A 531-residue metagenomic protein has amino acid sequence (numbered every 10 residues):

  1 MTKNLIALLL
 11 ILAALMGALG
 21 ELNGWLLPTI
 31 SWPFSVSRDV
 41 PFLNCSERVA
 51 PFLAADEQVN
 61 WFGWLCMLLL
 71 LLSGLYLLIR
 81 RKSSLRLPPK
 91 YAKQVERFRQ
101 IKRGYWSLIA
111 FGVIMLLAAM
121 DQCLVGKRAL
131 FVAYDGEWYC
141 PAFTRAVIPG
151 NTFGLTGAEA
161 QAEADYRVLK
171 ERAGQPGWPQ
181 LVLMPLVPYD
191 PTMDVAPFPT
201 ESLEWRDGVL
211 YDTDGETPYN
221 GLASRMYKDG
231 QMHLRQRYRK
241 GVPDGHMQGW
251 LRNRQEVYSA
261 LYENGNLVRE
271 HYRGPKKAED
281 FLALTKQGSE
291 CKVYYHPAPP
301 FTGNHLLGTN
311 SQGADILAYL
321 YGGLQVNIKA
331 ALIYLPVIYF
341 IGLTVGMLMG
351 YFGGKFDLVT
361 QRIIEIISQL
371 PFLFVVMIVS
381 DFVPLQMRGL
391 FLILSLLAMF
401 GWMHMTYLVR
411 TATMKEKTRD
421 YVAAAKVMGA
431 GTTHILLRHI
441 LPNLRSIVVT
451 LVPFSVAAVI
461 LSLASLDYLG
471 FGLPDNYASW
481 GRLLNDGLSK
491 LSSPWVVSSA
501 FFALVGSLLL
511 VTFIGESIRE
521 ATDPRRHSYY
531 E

Functional and structural regions predicted by a protein language model:
M1-D214, H271-Y339, V459, N476 (+2 more regions): Gly/Trp-centered helix-boundary motif
A92-E96, G221, G245, N304 (+4 more regions): Positions in alpha-helical segments
Q180, M232, E256, C291 (+4 more regions): A generic, residue-level signal for flexible/boundary positions that often mark functional hotspots
P199-L284: Glycine/tyrosine- and acidic-biased, solvent-exposed loop/turn segments at the edges of beta-strands
T309-E531: Alpha-helical transmembrane segments of integral membrane proteins, especially multi-pass inner/plasma-membrane
